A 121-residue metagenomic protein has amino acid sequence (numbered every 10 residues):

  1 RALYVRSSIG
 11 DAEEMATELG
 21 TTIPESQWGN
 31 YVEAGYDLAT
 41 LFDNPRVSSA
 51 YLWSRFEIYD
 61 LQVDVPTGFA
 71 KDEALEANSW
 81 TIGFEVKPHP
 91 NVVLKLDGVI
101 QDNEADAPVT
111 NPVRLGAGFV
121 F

Functional and structural regions predicted by a protein language model:
R1-T40: Long, well-ordered mid-to-C-terminal structural blocks that present hydrophobic/aromatic surfaces
A2, V32, A50-S54, I82 (+2 more regions): Transmembrane beta-strands of outer-membrane beta-barrel proteins
Y4-G10, L38, F56-Q62, G98-E104 (+1 more regions): Transmembrane beta-strands of outer-membrane beta-barrel pores
D11-T21, P45, Q62-K71, L75 (+1 more regions): Outer-membrane beta-barrel translocator domains and adjoining extracellular loop/strand segments of Gram-negative
S26-N30, E76-W80, V109-V113: Residues that define the transmembrane beta-barrel architecture of outer-membrane proteins
A34, T110-F121: Outer-membrane beta-barrel "beta-signal"
A39-A50, N91: Short loop/turn motifs that connect adjacent beta-strands in outer-membrane beta-barrel proteins
S79-T110: Internal helix-turn-beta structural module
